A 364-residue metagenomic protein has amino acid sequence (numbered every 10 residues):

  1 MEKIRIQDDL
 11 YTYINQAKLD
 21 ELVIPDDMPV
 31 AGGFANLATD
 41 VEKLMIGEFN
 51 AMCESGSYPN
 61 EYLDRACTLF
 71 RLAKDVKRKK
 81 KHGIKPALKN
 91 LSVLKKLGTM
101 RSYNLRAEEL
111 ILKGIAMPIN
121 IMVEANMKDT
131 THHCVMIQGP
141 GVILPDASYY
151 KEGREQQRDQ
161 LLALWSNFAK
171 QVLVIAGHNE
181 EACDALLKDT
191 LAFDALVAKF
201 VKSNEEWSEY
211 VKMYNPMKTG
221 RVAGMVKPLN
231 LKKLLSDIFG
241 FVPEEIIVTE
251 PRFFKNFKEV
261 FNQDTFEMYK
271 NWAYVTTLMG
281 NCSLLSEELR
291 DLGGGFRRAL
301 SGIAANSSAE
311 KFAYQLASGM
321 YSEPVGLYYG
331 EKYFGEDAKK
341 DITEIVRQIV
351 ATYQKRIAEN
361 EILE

Functional and structural regions predicted by a protein language model:
M1-E42, I46: Extracellular/luminal recognition modules and glycoprotein regions
Y11, K170-V174, A358: Residue-level preference for well-ordered alpha-helical positions
T12-Y13, N167, A192, K355: Generic detector of well-ordered secondary structure
Y13, A17, E48-S55, R356: Generic N-terminal helix/loop capping motif
E21-D26, G177-L186, I357-L363: Surface-exposed patches in mature extracellular/periplasmic domains of secreted proteins
L44-E344, Q348: Noncatalytic, helix-rich "gating/capping" subdomain that lines the substrate-entry/channel surface of large enzyme
K339-L363: Amphipathic alpha-helical substructures
